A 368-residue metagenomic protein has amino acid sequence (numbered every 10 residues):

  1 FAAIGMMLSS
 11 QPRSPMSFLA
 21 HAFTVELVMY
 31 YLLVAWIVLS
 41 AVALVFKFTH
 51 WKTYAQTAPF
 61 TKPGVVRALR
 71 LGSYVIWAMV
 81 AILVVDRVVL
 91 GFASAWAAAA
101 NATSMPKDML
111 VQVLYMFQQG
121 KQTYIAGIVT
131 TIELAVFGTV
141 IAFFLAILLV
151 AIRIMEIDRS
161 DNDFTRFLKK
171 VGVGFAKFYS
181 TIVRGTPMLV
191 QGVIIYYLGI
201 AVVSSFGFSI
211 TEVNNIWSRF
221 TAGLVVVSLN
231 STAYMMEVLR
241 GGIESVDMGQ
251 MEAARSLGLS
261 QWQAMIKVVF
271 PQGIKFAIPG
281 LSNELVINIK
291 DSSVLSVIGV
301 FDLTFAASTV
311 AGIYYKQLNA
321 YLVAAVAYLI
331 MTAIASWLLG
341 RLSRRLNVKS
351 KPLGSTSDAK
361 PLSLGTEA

Functional and structural regions predicted by a protein language model:
F1-A368: Transmembrane alpha-helices and adjacent helix-loop boundaries
